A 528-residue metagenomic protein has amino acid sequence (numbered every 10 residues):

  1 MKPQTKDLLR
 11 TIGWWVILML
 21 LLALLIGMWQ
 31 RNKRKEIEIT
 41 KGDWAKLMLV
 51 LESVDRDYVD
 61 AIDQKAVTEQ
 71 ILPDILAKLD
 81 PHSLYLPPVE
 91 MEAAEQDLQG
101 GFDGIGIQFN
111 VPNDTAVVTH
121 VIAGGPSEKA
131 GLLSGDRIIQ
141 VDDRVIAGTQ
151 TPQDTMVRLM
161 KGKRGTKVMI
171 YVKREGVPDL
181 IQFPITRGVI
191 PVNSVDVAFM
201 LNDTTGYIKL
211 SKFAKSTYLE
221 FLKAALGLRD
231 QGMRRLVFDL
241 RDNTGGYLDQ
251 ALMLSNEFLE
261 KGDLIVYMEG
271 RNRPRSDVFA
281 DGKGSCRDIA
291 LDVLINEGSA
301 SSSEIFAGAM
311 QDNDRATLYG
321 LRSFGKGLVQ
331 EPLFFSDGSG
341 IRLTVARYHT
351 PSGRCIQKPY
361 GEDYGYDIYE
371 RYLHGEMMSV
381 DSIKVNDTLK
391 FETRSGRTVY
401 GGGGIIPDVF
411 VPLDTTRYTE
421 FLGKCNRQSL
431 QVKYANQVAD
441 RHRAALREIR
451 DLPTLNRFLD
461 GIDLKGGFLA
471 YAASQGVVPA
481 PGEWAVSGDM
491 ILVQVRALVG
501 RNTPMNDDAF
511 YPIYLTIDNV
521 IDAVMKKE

Functional and structural regions predicted by a protein language model:
K2-P3, M28-D43, L47, L51-D55 (+6 more regions): Cleft-lining beta-strand/loop regions that shape enzyme active-site pockets
T11-G27: Hydrophobic membrane-insertion alpha-helices, especially the h-region of bacterial N-terminal signal peptides
D57-V67, S83-P88, L236, V266-M268 (+3 more regions): Surface-exposed patches in mature extracellular/periplasmic domains of secreted proteins
Y58-T119, G165-V197, Y514-M525: Extended, small/polar residue-biased N-terminal targeting/export presequences and adjacent propeptide/linker tracts
G135-R137: Structural motif
S302, D314, G325-L389: Polar, glycine-rich mid-to-C-terminal structural blocks that act as macromolecule-binding/assembly scaffolds
I356, Y360-E528: Conserved functional hotspot residues or short segments at active or partner-binding sites across diverse domains
